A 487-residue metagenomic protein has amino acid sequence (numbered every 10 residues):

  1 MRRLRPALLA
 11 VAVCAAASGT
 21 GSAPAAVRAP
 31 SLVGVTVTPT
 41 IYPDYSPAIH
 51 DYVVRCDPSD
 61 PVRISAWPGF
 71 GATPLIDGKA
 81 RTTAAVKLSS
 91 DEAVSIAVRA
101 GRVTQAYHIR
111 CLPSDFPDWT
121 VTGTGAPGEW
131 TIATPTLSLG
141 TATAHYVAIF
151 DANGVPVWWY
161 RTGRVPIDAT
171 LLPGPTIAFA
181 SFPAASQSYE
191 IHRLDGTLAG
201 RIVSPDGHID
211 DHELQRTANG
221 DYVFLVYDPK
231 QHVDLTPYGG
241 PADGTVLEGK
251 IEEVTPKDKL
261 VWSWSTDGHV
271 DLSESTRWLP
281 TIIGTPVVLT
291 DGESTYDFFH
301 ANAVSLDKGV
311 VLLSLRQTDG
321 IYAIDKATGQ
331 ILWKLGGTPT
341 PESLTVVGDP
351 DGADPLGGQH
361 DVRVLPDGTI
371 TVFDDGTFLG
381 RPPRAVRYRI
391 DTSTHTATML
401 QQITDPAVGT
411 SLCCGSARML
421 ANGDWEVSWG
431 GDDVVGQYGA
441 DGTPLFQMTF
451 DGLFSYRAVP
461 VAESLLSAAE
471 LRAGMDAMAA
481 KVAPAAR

Functional and structural regions predicted by a protein language model:
R2-A25: Secretory targeting and sorting signals
R3, A7-L8, S31, K87 (+2 more regions): Acidic/proline-rich low-complexity IDRs
C14-A16, T38-T40, A485: Compositionally biased, intrinsically disordered low-complexity segments
G19, V35-P39, R81-T82, A327 (+2 more regions): Intrinsically disordered/low-complexity terminal segments and short unstructured peptides
T20-A25, T38, P43, P47-H50 (+8 more regions): Intrinsically disordered, low-complexity, compositionally biased regions/tails
P24-W119: Beta-rich interaction/scaffold domains
R110-R487: Histidine-/acidic-rich catalytic cores in large beta-rich domains
